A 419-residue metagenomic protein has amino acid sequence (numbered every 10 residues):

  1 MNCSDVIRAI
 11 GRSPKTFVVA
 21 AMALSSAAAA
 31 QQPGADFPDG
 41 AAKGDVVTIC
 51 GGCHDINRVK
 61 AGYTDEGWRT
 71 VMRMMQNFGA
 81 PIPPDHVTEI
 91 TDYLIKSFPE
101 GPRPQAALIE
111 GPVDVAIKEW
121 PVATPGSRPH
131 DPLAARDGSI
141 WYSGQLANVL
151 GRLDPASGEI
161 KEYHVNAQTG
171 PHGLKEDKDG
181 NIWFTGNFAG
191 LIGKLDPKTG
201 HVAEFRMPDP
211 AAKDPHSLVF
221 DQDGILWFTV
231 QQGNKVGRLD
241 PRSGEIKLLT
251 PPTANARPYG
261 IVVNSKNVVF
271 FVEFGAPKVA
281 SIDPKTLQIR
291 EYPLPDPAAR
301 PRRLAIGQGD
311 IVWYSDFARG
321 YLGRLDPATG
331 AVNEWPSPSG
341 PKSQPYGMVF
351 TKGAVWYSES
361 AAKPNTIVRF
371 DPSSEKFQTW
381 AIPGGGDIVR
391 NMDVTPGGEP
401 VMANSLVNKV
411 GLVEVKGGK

Functional and structural regions predicted by a protein language model:
A29-D45, N77: Electrostatic cytochrome c docking/interface patches
V46-N57, I90, L94: The canonical Cys-X-X-Cys-His
F78-A107, V355, P400: C-terminal capping alpha-helices of c-type cytochrome domains
L108-G126: A short helix->beta-strand "capping" segment at the edge of beta-propeller domains
P125-D137, A167-D179, P210-D223, A254-V268 (+6 more regions): Beta-rich, blade/repeat-based domains predominating in secreted/periplasmic proteins but also intracellular
I140-L146, I182-F188, L226-Q232, V269-G275 (+3 more regions): Conserved beta-strand positions in repeat-built beta-propeller and related beta-rich domains
D154-G158, D196-G200, D240-G244, D283-L287 (+3 more regions): Short loop/turn segments that connect beta-strands within beta-propeller blades
D387-K419: Blade-level signature of beta-propeller repeat domains, shared across WD40, Kelch, NHL, RCC1 and BNR/Asp-box propellers
